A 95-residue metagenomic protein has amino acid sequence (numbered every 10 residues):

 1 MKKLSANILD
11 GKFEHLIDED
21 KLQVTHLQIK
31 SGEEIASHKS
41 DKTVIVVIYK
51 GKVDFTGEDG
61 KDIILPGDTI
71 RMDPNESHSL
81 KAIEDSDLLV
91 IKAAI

Functional and structural regions predicted by a protein language model:
M1-K21, T56: A short, N-terminal "cap"/entry segment at the start of jelly-roll beta-barrel domains of the cupin/DSBH fold
D10, Q23-S40, P74: Conserved short histidine dyad/triad with adjacent acidic residue
H15-I17, L27, I35-S40, G57 (+1 more regions): Short histidine-centered beta-strand/loop micro-motifs that create catalytic or ligand/metal-coordination sites
K42-T56: Glycine- and acidic-residue-biased ligand/ion/polar-headgroup-sensing regions
Y49-K50, L65-P66, E84: A cytosolic small-molecule/anion-sensing beta-strand core signal
E58-P74: Short acidic-glycine-tyrosine-enriched beta hairpin
P74-I95: Ligand-binding loop in jelly-roll beta-barrel domains
